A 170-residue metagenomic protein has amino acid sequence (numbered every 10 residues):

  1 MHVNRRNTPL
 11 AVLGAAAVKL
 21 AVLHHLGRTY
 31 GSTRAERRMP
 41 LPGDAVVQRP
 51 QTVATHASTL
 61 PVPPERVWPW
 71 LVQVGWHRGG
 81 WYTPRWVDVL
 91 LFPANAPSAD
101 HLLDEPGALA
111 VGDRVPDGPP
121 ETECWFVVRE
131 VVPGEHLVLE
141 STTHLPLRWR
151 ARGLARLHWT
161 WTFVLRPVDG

Functional and structural regions predicted by a protein language model:
M1-R5: N-terminal Lys/Arg-rich, disordered targeting/topogenic segments
T8-A11, A15-A110, R114: Hydrophobic ligand-binding cavity/cleft-lining segments
Y30, E36-R37, S141, P146-G170: Beta-strand/loop substructures that line and gate deep hydrophobic ligand-binding cavities in soluble
H56-S58, F126-V128, W159-P167: Hydrophobic/aromatic beta-strand elements that line small-molecule binding cavities or substrate pockets in beta-rich
E65, H77, P133-H136, T143-P146: Short, charged/polar surface micro-motifs in flexible loops or helix N-caps
L102-E121, R148-L154: Short aromatic-glycine motifs in intrinsically disordered, low-complexity regions
A108-G112, V131-L139: Short, hydrophobic/aromatic-rich segments at coil-to-beta transitions
